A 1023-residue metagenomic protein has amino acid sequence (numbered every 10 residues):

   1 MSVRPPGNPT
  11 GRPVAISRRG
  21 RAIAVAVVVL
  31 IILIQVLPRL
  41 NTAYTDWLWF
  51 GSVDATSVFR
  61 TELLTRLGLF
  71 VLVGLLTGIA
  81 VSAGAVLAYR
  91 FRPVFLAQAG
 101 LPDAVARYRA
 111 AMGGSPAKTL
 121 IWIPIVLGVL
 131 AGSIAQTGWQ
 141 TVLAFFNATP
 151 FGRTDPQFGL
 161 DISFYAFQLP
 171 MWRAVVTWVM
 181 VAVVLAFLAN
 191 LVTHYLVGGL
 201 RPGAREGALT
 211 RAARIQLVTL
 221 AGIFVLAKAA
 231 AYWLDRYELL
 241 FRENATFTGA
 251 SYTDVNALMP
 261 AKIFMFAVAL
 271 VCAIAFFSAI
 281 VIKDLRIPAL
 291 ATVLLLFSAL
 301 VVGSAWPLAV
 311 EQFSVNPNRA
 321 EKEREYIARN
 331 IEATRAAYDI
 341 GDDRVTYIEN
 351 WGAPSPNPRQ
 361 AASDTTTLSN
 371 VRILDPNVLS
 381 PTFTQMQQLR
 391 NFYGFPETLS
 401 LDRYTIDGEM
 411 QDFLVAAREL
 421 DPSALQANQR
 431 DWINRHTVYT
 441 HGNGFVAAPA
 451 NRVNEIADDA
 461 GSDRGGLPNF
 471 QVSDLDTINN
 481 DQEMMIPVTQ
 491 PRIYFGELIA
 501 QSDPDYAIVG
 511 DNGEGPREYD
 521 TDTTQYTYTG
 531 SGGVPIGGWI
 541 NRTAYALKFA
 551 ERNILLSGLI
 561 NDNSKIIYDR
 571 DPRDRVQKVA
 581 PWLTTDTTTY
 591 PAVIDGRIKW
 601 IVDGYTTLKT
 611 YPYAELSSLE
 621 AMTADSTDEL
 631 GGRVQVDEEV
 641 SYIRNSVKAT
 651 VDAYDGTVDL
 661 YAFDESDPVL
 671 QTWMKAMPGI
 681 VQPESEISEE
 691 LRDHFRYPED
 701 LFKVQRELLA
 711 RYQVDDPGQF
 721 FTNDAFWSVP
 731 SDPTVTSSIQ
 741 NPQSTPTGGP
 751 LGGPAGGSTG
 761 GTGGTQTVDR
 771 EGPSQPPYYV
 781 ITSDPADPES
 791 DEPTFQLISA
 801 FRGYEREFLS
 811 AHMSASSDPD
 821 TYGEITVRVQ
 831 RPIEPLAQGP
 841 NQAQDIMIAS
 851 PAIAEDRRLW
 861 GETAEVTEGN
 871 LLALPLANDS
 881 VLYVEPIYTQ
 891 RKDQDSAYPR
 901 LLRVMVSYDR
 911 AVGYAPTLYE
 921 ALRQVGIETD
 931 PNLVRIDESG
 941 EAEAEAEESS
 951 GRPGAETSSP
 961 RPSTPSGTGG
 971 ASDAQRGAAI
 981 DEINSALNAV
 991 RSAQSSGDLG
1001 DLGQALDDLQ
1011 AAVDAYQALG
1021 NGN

Functional and structural regions predicted by a protein language model:
V3-G20, A26-G51, T56-S996, G1000-N1021: Soluble extracytoplasmic regions of secretory-pathway and membrane proteins
